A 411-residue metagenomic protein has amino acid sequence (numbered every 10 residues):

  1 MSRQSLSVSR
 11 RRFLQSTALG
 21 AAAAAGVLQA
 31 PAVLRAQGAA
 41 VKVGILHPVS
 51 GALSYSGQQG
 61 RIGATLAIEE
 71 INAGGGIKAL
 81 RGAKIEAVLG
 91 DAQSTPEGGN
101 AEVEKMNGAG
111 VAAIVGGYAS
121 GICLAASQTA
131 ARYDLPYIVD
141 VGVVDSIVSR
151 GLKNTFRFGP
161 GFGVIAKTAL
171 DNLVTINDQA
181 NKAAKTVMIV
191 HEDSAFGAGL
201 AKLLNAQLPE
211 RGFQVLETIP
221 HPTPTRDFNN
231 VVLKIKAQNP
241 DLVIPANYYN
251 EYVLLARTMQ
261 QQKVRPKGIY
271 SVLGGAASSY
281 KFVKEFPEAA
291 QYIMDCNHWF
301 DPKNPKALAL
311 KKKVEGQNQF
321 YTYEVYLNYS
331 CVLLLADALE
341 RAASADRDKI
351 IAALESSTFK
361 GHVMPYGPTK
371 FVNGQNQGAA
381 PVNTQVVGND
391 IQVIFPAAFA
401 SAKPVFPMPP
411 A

Functional and structural regions predicted by a protein language model:
M1-R12, A18-V27, A32: N-terminal secretory signal peptides
V33-I45, K78-K84, N181-K185: Immediate post-signal peptide segment of exported/extracytoplasmic ligand-binding proteins
G44-T65, G90-P96, Y118-A119, V190-G199 (+1 more regions): Extracytoplasmic "Venus flytrap"
S54-A79, K202-Q207: Short, polar/charged alpha-helical segment
Y55-G60, I77-S149, F158, H221-F228 (+2 more regions): Beta-alpha junction/loop-to-helix N-cap segments that form part of ligand/metal-binding clefts
E97, V111-T218, K267-Y292: Extracytoplasmic ligand/sensor domains, especially the bilobed periplasmic-binding protein
A256-S330, E340, I391, A397-P410: Extracellular/periplasmic periplasmic-binding protein-like sensory domains
G316-V325, L334-V393: Segments of small-molecule ligand-sensing domains
